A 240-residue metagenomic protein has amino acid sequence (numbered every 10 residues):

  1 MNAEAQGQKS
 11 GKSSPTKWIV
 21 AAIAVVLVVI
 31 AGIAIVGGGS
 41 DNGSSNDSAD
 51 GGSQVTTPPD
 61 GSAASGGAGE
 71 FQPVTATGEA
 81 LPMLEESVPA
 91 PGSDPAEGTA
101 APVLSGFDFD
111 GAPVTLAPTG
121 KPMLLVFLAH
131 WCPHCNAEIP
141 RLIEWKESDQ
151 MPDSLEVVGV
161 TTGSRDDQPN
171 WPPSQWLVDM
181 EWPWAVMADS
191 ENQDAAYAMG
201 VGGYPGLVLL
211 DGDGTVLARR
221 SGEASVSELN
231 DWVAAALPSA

Functional and structural regions predicted by a protein language model:
M1-A100: N-terminal targeting signals for export/organelle localization
P95-A96, V103-M123: A short beta-strand-turn-helix
P113-N136, L142: Short active-site neighborhood of thiol/selenol oxidoreductases, capturing the structured segment around
K121, Q150, G203-A240: Thiol-/selenol-based redox modules, centered on thioredoxin-like and closely related oxidoreductase domains
K121-P122, A137-T161, V226-E228, A234-A235: Conserved helix-turn-beta segment immediately C-terminal to the redox Cys motif in thioredoxin-like folds
A129-H134, G163-D167, E191-D194, G202 (+2 more regions): Solvent-exposed loop/turn segments at secondary-structure junctions within structured extracellular/periplasmic domains
P152-N170, W182-E191: Thiol-based oxidoreductase modules, predominantly thioredoxin-like and allied folds used for disulfide exchange
S174-D213: Short, internal strand/loop/helix patches that form the active-site neighborhood or redox-interaction surface
